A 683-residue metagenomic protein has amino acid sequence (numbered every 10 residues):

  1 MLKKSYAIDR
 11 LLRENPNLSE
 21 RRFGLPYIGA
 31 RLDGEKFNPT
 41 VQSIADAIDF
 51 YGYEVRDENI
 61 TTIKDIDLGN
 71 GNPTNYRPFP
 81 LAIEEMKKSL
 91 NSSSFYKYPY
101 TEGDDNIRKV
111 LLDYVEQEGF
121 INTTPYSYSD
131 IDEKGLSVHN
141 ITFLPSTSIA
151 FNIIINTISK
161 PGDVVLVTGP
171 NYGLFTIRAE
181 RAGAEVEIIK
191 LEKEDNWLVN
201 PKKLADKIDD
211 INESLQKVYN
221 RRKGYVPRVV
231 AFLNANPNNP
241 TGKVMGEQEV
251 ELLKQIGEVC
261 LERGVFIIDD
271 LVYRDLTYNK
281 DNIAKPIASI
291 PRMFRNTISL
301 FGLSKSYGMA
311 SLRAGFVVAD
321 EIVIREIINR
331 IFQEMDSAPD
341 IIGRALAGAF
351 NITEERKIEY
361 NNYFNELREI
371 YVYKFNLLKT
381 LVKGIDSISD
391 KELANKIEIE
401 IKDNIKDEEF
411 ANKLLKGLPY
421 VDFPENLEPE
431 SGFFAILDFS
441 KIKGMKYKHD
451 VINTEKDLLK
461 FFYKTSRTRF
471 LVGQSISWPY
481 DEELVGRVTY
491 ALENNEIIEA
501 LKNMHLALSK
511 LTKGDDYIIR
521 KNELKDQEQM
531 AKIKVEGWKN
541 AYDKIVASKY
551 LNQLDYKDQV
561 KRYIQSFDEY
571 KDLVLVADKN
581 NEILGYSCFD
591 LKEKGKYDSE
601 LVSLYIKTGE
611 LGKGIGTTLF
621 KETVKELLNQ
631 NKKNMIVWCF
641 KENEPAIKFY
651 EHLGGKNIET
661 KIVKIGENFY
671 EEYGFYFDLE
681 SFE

Functional and structural regions predicted by a protein language model:
K3-S146, I153, L511-G514: N-terminal small-domain helix-loop-helix segment of the aminotransferase-like
F95-C260, R274-F294: Conserved core of the PLP fold type I
D113, I121-T124, K134-L136, M445-N453 (+1 more regions): PLP-dependent enzyme catalytic core of the Aspartate aminotransferase-like
S289-N329, S337-I342, L484: Active-site PLP attachment segment
F364-K379, K383, I388-I442: Conserved glycine-rich beta-strand-loop-beta hairpin in the small C-terminal domain of fold type I
L524, A531-G609, F620-E622, E626 (+1 more regions): Acetyl-CoA-dependent GNAT
S599, I636, F640-I647, E651-E683: C-terminal "cap" of GNAT-fold acetyltransferases
L628-W638: Conserved GNAT acetyl-CoA-binding A-motif
